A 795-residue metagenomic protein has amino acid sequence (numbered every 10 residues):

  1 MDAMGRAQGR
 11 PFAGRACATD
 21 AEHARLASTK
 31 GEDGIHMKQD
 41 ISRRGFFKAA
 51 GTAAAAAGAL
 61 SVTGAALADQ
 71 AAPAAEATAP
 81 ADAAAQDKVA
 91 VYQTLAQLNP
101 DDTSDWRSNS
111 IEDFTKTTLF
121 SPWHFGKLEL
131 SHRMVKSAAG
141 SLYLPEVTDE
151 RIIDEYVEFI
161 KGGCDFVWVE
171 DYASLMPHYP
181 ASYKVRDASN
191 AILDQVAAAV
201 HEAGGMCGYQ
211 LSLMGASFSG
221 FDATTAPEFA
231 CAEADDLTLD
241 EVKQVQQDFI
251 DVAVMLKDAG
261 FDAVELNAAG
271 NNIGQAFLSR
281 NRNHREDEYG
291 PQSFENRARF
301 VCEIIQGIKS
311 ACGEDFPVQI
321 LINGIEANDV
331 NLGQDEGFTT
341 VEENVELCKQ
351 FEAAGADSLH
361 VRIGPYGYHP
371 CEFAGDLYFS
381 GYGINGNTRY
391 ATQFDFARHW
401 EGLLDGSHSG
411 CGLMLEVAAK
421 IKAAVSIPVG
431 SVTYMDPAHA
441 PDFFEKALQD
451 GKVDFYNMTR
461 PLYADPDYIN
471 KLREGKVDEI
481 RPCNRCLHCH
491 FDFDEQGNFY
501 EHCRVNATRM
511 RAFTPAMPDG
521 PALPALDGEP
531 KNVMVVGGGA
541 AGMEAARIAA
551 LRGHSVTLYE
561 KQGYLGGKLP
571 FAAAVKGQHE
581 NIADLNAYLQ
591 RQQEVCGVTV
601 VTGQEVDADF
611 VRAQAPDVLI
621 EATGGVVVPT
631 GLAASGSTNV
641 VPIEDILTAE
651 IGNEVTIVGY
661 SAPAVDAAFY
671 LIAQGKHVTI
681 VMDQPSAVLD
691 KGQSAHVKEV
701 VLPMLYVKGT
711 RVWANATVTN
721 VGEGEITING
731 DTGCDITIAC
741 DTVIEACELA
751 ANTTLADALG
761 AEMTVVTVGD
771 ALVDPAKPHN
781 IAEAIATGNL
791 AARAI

Functional and structural regions predicted by a protein language model:
M1, G5-G9, A16-I41: Secretory targeting signals
L26-T29, G34-Q39, S61-V91: C-terminal segment of N-terminal export signals and the immediately downstream linker at the start of the mature
M37-A54: N-terminal secretory signal peptides and thylakoid transit peptides that target proteins across membranes
D82-V536, A540, E544-L551, S555 (+1 more regions): Flavin-dependent oxidoreductase catalytic cores
A525-Y559, V601-A615, A622-Q693, N729-T742 (+1 more regions): Rossmann-like dinucleotide/flavin-binding elements
L558-V595, A668-A716, P775-P778: Rossmann-like dinucleotide-binding cores of NAD(P)H-dependent redox enzymes
T602-F610, A714-G724: A conserved short coil-to-beta-strand element within the FAD-binding core of flavoproteins
